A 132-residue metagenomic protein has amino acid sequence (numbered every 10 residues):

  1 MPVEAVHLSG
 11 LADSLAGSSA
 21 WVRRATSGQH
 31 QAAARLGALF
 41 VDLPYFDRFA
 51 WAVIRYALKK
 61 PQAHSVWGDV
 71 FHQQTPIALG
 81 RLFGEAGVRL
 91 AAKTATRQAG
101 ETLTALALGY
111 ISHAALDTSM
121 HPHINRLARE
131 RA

Functional and structural regions predicted by a protein language model:
M1-A105, D117-A132: N-terminal, motif-rich segments that launch catalysis or mediate targeting to/interaction with membranes, typified by
Y110, A114, T118: Catalytic glutamate of the conserved HExxH
